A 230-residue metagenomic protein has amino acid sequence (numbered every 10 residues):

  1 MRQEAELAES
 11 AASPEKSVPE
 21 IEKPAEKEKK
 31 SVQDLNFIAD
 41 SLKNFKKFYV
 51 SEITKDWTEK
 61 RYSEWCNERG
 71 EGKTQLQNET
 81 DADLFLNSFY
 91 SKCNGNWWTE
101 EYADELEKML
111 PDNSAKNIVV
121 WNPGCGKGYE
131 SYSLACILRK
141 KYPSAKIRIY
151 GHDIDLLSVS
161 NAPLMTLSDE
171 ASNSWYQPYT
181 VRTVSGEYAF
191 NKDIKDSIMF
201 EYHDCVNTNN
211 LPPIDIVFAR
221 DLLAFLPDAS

Functional and structural regions predicted by a protein language model:
R2-K116, I216: A short N-terminal interaction module
A103-D112, P123, Y129, D204: Replace "small metal-dependent catalytic modules" with "small catalytic or cofactor-binding modules
K108, C136-K140, L164: Short, well-ordered alpha-helices that flank and scaffold nucleotide-derived cofactor binding pockets
A115-N117, S144-K146: A general structural motif
N117-E130, Y150: Conserved class I S-adenosyl-L-methionine
K127-Y142: Conserved SAM-binding loop of SAM-dependent methyltransferases across substrates and taxa, primarily the Class I
I147-F218, L222, P227: Extended basic-aromatic, gly/pro-enriched interface segments that bind polyanionic ligands
S230: A short glycine-rich, Lys/Arg-flanked "PGG" loop and its adjoining helix->strand segment in the class I
